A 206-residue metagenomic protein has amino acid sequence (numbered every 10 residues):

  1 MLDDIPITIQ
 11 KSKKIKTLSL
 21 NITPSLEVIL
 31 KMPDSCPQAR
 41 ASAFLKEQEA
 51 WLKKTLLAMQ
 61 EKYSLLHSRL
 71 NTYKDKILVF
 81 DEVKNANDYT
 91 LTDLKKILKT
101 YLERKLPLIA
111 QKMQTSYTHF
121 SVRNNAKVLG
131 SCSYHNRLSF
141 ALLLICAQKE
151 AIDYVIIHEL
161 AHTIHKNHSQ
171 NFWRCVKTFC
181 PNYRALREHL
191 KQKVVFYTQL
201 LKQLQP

Functional and structural regions predicted by a protein language model:
M1-Y154, T163-P206: Active-site-proximal or metal-binding-adjacent scaffold patches in catalytic folds
E159: Walker B catalytic acidic pair
